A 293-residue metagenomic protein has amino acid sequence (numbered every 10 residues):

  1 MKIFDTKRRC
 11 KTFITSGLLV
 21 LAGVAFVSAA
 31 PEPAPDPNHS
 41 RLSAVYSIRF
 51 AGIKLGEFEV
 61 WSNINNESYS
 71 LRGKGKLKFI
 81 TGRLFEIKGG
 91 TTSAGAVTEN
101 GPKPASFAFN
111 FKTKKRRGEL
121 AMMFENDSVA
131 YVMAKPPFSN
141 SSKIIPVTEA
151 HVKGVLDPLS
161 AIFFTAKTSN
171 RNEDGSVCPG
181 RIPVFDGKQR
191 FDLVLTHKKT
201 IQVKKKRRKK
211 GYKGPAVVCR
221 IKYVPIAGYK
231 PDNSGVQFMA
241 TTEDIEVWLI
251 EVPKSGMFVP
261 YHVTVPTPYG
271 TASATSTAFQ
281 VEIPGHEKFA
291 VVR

Functional and structural regions predicted by a protein language model:
M1, K11, H39, S141-I144 (+1 more regions): Intrinsically disordered, low-complexity regions
I3-G17: Bacterial N-terminal signal peptides that target proteins for export
D5, F26-A29: Intrinsic disorder/low-complexity segments, especially N-terminal tails and targeting/processing regions
S16-A25: Bacterial N-terminal signal peptides
A30-N126, N172-R293: Acidic, serine/threonine-rich low-complexity disordered tracts
D127-R190: A charged, solvent-exposed segment within the mature domains of Sec-exported extracytoplasmic proteins
